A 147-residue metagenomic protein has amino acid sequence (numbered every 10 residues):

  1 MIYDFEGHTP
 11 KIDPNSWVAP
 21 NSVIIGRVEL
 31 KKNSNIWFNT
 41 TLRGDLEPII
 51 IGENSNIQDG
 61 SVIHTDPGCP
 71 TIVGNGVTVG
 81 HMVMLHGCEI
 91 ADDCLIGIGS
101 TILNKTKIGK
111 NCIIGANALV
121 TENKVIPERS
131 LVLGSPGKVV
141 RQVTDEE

Functional and structural regions predicted by a protein language model:
M1-I12, W17, D45-N75, G80-E147: Glycine-rich hexapeptide-repeat left-handed beta-helix
S22: Compact, Lys/Arg-rich rRNA/RNP-binding cores from ribosome-related proteins
I25-K31: N-terminal glycine-rich anion-binding loops that anchor highly charged ligand groups
